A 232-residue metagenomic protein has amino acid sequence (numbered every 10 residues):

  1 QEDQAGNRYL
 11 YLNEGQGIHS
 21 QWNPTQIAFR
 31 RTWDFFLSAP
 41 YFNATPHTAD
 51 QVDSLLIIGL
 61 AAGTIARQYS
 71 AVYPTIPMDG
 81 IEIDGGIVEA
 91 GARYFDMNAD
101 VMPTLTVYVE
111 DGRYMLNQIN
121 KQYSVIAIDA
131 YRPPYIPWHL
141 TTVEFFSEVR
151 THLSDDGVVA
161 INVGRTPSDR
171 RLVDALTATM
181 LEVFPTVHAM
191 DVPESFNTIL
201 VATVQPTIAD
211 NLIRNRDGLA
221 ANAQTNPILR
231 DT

Functional and structural regions predicted by a protein language model:
Q1-T32, S38-P46, T186-T232: Soluble small-group transferase modules, centered on the S-adenosyl donor enzyme superfamily
Q4, I27-A160, S168-T177, L181-V183 (+1 more regions): The AdoMet/dcAdoMet-binding core of the Class I SAM-like
